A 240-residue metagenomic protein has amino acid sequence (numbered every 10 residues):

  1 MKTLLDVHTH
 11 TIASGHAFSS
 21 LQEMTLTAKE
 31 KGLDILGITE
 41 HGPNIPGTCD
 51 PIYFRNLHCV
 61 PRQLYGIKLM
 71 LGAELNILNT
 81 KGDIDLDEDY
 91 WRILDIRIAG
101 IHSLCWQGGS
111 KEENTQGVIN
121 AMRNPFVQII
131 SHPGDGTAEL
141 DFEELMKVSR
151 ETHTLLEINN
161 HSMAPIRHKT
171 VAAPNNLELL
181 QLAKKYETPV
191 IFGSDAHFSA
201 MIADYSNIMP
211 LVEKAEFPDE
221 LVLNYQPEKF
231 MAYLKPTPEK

Functional and structural regions predicted by a protein language model:
M1-K31: N-terminal active-site segment of His-dependent metallophosphoesterases
L4-S14, I38-H41, I130-G134, S194-A196: Histidine-centered catalytic micro-motifs
G15-F18, T48-P51, E139-M146, I166-L180 (+2 more regions): Histidine/acidic-residue-rich catalytic or RNA/ligand-binding cores of hydrolases and nuclease-related proteins
Q22-L36, N56-Q63: Alpha-helical scaffold segments that flank or form the walls of functional sites
G42, G47-I158, E213-V222, K229-K240: Extended substrate/RNA-proximal surfaces in nucleic-acid metabolism proteins
L155-H168: His/Asp/Glu-enriched short active-site or ligand-binding loop at hydrolase and phosphoryl-transfer sites
T188-I202: Short acidic/histidine-rich active-site segments
